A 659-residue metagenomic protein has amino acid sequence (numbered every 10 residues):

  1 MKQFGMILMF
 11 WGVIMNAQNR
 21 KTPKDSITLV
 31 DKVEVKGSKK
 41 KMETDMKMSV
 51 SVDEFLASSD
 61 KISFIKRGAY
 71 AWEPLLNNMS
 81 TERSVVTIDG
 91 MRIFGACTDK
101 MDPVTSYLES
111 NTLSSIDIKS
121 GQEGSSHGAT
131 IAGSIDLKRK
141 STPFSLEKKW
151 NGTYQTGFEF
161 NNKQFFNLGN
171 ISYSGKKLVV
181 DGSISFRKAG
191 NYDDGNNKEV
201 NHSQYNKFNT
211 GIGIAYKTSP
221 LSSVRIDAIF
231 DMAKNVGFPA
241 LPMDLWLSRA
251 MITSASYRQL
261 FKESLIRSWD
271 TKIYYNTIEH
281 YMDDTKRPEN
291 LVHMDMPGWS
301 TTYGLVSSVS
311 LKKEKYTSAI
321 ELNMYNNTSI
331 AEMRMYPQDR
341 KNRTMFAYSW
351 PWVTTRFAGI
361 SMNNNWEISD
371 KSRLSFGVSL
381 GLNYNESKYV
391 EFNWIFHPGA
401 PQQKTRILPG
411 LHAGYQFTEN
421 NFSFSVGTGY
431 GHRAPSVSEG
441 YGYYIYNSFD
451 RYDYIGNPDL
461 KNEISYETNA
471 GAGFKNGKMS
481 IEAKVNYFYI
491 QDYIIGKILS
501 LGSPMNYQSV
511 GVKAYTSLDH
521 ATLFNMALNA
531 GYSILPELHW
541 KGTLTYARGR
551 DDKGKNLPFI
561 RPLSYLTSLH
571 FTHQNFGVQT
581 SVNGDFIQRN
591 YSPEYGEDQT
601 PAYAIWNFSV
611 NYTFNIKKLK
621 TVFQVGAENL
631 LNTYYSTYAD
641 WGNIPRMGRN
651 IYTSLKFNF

Functional and structural regions predicted by a protein language model:
R20-K21, A189-G190, N201-S203, K207 (+5 more regions): Flexible loop and strand-edge segments within Gram-negative outer membrane beta-barrel domains
K21, D45-L56, W72-L75, T87 (+4 more regions): N-terminal periplasmic accessory domains that precede and gate Gram-negative outer-membrane beta-barrel machines
R92-G121: Short acidic/polar hinge/loop motifs at secondary-structure boundaries that mediate gating or recognition
N111-S115, G124-N196, S203-T210: Outer-membrane beta-barrel translocator/receptor signature
N162-K188, K198-K234, L245-R267, V309-K313 (+3 more regions): Transmembrane beta-barrel wall of Gram-negative outer-membrane proteins
F208, A215-T218, Q416, F422-S423 (+5 more regions): Conserved C-terminal beta-signal and adjacent last beta-strands/turns of outer-membrane beta-barrel proteins
G211, M296-S308, S349, V353 (+6 more regions): Outer membrane beta-barrel strand-and-loop segments of large Gram-negative receptors, especially TonB-dependent
E367-L374, L382-N383, N486-I490, N506-N590: Gram-negative outer-membrane beta-barrel transporters
